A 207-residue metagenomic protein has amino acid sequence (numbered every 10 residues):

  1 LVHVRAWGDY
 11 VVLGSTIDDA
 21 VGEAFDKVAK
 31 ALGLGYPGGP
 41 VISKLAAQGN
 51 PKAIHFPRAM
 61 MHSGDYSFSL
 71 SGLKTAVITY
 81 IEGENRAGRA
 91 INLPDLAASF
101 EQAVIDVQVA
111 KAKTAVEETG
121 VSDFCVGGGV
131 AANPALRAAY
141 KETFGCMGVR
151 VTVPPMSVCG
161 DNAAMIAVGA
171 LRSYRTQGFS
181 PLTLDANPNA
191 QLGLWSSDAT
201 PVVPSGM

Functional and structural regions predicted by a protein language model:
V2-N50, K74-E84: Glycine-rich phosphate-binding loop plus the immediately following alpha-helix
V11-T16, H62-Y66, R150-C159: A short glycine/serine-rich beta->alpha loop
V28, A112, I166-A170: Buried hydrophobic packing segments
Y36, T176-L192: A cross-family phosphate/adenosyl-ligand binding-site feature
K44-F124, P134-M147, Y174-Q177, L194-M207: A contiguous, well-structured pocket-lining segment that forms one wall/lid of small-molecule binding clefts in soluble
T119-V130, T152-P155: Short glycine-rich phosphate-binding loop at a beta-alpha junction
K141-M165, S180: Conserved phosphate-binding/catalytic loops in two-lobed NTP-binding clefts
